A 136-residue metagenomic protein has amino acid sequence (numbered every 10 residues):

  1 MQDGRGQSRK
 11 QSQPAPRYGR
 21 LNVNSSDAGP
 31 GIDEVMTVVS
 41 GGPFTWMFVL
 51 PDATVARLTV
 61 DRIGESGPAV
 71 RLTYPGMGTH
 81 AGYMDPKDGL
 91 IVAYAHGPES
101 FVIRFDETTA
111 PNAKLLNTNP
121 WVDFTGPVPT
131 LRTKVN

Functional and structural regions predicted by a protein language model:
M1-E65, P86-N136: Active-site region of the double-stranded beta-helix
I63-G82: Conserved SET/PR-domain catalytic core that frames the SAM/AdoMet-binding pocket
